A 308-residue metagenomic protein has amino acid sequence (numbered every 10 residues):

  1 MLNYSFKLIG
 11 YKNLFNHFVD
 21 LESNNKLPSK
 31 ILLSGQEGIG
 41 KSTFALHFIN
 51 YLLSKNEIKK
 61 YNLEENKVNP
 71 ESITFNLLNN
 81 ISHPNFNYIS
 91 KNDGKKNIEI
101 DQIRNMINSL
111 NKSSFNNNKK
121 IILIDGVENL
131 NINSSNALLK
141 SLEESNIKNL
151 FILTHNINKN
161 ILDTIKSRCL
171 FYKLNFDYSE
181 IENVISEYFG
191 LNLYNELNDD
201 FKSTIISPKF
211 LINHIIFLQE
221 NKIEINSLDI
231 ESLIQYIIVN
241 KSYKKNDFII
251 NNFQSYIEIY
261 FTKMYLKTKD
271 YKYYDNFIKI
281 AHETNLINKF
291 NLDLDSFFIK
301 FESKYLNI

Functional and structural regions predicted by a protein language model:
M1-Y51, E57-L77, I147-L150, N156-I308: Charged, glycine-rich active-site and insertion segments that engage polyanionic ligands
N16-E22, S72-L78, N97-I121, N129 (+1 more regions): Conserved alpha-helical scaffold flanking the Walker A/P-loop in AAA+ ATPase domains
K26-P28, N79-P84, F115-N118, S145-K148: Short loop/turn elements that form and flank the Walker-type P-loop nucleotide-binding site in RecA-like NTPase cores
L63-I98: AAA+/P-loop NTPase substrate/partner-engagement loops
N111-K112, N136-L153: Conserved catalytic/switch belt of AAA+ P-loop NTPases
I121-L123, I152: Structural motif
D125-N129, N136-L139, E143, N158-K159: Catalytic acidic motif of RecA-like/P-loop NTPases
